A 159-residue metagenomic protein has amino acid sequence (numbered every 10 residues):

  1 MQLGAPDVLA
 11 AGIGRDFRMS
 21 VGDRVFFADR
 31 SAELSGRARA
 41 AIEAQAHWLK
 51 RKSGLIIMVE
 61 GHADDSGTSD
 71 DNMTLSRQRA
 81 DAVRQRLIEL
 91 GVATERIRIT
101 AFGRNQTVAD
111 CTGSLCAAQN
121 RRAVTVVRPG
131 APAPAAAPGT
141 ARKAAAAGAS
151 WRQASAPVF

Functional and structural regions predicted by a protein language model:
M1-I56, R128-F159: Periplasmic peptidoglycan-binding/tethering modules of Gram-negative envelope proteins
H62-A136, A156-F159: Periplasmic OmpA-like peptidoglycan-binding domain that tethers envelope proteins to the cell wall
